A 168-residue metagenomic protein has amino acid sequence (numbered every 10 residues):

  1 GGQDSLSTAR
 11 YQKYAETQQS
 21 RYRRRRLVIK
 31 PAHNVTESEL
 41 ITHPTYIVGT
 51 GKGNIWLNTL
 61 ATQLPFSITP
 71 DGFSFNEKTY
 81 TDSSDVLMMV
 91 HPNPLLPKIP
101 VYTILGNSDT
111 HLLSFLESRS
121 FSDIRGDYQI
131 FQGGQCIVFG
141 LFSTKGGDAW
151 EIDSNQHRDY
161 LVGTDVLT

Functional and structural regions predicted by a protein language model:
G1-T168: Solvent-exposed alpha-helical segments and adjacent loops that form catalytic or protein-interaction surfaces
